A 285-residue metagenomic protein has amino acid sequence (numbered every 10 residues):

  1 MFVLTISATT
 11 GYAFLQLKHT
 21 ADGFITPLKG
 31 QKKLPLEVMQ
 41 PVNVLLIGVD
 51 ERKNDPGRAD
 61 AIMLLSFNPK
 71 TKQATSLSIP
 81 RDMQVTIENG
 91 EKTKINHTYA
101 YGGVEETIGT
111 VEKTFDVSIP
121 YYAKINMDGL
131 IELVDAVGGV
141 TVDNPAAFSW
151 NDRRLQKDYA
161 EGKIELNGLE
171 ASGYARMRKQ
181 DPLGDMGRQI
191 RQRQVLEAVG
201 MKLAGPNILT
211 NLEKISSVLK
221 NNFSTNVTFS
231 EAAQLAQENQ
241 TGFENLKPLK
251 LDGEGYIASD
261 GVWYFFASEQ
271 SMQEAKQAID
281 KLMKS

Functional and structural regions predicted by a protein language model:
M1, A8-S285: Non-catalytic, solvent-exposed segments at the cell envelope interface
